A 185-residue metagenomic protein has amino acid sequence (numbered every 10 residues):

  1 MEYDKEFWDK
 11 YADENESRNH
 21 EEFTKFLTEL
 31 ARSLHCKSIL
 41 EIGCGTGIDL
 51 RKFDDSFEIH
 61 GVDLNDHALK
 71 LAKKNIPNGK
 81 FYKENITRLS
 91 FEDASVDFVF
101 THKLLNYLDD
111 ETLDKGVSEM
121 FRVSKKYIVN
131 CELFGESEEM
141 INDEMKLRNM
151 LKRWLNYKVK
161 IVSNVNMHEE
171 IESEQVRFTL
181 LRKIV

Functional and structural regions predicted by a protein language model:
M1-R88, E111-K115, V129-V185: Class I (Rossmann-like) S-adenosyl-L-methionine-dependent methyltransferase catalytic domain, capturing the SAM-binding
K37, D97, K126: Conserved acidic residues
L89-A94: Short amphipathic alpha-helix with an adjacent loop that forms part of the alpha/beta core around
F100: A conserved beta-strand element that flanks and buttresses the S-adenosyl-L-methionine
K103-Y107: Short catalytic micro-motifs in class I SAM-dependent methyltransferases
D114-K126: A short glycine-rich, Lys/Arg-flanked "PGG" loop and its adjoining helix->strand segment in the class I
